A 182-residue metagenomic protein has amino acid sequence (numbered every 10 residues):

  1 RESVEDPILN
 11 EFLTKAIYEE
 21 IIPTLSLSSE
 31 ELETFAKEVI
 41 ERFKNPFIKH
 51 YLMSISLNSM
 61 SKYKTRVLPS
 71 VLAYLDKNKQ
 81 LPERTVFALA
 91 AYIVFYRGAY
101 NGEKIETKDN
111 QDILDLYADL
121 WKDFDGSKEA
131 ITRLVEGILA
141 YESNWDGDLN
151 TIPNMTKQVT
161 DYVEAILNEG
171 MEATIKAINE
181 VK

Functional and structural regions predicted by a protein language model:
R1-K182: Non-transmembrane, aqueous-exposed alpha-helical and coiled segments at domain scale
